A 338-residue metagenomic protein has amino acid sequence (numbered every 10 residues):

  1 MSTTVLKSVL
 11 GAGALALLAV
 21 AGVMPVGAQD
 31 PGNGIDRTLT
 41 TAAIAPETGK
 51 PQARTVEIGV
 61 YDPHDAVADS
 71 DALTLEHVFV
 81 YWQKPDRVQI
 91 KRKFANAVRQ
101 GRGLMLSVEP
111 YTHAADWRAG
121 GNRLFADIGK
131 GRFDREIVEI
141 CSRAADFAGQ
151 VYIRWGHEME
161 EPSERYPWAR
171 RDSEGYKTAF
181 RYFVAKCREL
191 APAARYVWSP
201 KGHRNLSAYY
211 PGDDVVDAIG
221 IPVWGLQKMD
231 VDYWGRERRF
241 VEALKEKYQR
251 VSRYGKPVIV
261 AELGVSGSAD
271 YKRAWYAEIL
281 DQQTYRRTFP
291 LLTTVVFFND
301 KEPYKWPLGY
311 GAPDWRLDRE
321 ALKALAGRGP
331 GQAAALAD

Functional and structural regions predicted by a protein language model:
G32-R135, V265-S268, V296-F297: N-terminal substrate-binding region of glycoside hydrolase catalytic domains
I58, E76-V78, L104-V108, V151-W155 (+4 more regions): Hydrophobic faces of well-ordered beta-strands that scaffold small-molecule active sites in alpha/beta enzyme cores
D65-D71, Q89-L106, I140-A148, Y210-D214 (+2 more regions): Acidic (Asp/Glu)-rich catalytic clusters
L73-V80, S207-E237, F298-D300: Aromatic- and acid-rich polysaccharide-binding/catalytic face of secreted or lumenal carbohydrate-active enzymes
R92-A194: Substrate-binding cleft of extracellular glycoside hydrolase catalytic domains
R92-E109, D214, W224-S268: Glycoside hydrolase catalytic-domain groove-lining segments
C187-L206, P257-S268, F297: Aromatic-lined carbohydrate-recognition surfaces of secreted/lumenal glycan-active proteins
A261-D338: Substrate-binding cleft of secreted/luminal carbohydrate-active enzymes
